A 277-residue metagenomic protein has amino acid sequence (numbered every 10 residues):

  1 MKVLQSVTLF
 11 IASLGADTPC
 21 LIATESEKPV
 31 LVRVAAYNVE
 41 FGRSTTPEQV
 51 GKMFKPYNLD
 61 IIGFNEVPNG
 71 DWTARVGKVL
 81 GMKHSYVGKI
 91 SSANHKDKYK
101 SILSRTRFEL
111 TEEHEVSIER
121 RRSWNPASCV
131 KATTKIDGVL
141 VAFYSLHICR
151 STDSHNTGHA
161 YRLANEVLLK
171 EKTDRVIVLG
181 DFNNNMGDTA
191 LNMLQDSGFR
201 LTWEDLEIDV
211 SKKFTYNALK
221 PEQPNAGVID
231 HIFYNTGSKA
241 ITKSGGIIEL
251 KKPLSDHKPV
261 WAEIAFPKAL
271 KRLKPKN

Functional and structural regions predicted by a protein language model:
K2-V7, I11-V79, S92, K96-D97 (+1 more regions): N-terminal, active-site-proximal structural segment of metallo-dependent hydrolase catalytic domains
C20-I22, S154, L168-V176, N184-N277: Metal-dependent phosphoester-hydrolase catalytic domains
V32-V39, V50-A74, A132, F143-L146 (+5 more regions): Active-site beta-strand/loop signature of hydrolases that rely on acidic residues for catalysis
R43-T45, A93-K96, R121-W124, T152-H155 (+1 more regions): Solvent-exposed loop/turn segments connecting transmembrane beta-strands in outer-membrane beta-barrel proteins
S44-E48, G70, P126, D188 (+1 more regions): Structural motif corresponding to alpha-helix initiation and N-cap regions
I61, N65-L140, I148, S244: Structured beta-strand-rich core segments of catalytic domains in phosphoester-bond hydrolases
V67, I90, D181, E207 (+1 more regions): Flexible loop residues that form catalytic and substrate-binding hotspots at small-molecule/glycan-binding clefts
